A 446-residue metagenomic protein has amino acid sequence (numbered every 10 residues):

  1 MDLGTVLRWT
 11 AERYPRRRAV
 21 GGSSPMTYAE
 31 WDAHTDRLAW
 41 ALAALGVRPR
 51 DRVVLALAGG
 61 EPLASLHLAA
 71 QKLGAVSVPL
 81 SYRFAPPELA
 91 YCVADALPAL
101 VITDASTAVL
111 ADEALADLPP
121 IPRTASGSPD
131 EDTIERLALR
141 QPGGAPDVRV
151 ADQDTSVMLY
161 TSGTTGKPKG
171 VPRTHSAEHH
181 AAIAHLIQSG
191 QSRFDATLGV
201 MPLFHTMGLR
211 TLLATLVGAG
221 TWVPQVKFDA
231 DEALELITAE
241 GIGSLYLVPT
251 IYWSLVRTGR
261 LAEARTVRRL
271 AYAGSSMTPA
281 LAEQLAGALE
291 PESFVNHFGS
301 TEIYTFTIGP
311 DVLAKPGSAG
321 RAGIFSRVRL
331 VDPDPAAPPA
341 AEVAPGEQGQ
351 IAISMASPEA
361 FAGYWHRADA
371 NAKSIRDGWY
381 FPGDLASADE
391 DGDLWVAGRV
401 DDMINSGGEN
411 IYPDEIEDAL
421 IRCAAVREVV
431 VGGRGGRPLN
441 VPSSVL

Functional and structural regions predicted by a protein language model:
M1, R16, S128-P129, Q141-Y160 (+2 more regions): Conserved pre-ATP/AMP-binding loop-to-beta segment of ANL
R8, R16-G60, A64-L68, A85-A90 (+1 more regions): Conserved AMP-binding/adenylate-forming core of the ANL superfamily
W31-L38, G143, D152, V157 (+3 more regions): Conserved structural elements of the adenylate-forming
F84, V101, L245, S357 (+2 more regions): AMP-binding/adenylate-forming catalytic core of the ANL superfamily
A108-D152: ANL superfamily adenylate-forming
H179-A196, F204-S244, T258: Conserved AMP-binding/adenylation subdomain of ANL enzymes
V217, I242-L247, V256-P316, R327: Gly/Ser/Thr-rich phosphate-binding loop
A336-K373, I411: Conserved ATP/PPi-binding loop(s) of AMP-dependent carboxylate-activating enzymes
